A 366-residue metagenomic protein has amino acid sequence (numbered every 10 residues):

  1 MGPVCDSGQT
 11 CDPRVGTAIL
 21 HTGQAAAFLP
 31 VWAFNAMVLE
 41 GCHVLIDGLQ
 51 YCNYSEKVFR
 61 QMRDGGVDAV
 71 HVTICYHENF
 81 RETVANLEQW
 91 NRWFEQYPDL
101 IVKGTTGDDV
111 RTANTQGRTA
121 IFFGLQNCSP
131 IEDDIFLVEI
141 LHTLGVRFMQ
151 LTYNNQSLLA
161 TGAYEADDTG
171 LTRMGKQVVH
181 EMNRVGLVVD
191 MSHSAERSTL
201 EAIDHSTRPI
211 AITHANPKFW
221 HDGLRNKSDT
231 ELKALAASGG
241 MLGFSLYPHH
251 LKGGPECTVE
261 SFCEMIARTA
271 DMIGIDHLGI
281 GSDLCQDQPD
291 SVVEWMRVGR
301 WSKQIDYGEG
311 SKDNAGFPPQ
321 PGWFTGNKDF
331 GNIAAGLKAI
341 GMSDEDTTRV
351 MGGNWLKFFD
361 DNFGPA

Functional and structural regions predicted by a protein language model:
P13-L20, A26: Short, low-complexity intrinsically disordered segments enriched in A/P/G/S/L with frequent Arg, especially at protein
T17, P30, L39, H43 (+2 more regions): Contiguous N-terminal and early-domain "leader" segments and peripheral loops that mark the onset or edge of a domain
Q24, N216, L284: A broadly conserved detector of short glycine/acidic/proline-rich loop/turn motifs that flank catalytic sites and bind
F28-D168, D222-A366: N-terminal hydrophobic targeting/anchoring segments and the immediately downstream early-domain regions of hydrolases
S129-E132, T143-R225: Divalent metal-binding pocket/active-site signature
